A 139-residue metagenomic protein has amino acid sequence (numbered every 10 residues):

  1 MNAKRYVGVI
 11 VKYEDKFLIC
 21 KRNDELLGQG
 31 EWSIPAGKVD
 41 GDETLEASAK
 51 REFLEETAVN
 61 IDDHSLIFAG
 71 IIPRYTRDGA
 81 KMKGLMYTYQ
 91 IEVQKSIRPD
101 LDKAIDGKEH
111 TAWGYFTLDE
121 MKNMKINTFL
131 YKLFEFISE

Functional and structural regions predicted by a protein language model:
M1-L18, P35-K38, L85, Q90: Conserved N-terminal beta-strand and adjoining loop/helix that marks the start of the Nudix/MutT-like hydrolase domain
N2-K4, K12, L26-L27, K81-G84 (+1 more regions): A generic fold-level signal
I10, N23, D119: Anionic group-transfer/hydrolysis microenvironments
K16-E56: Conserved Nudix-box catalytic region and its N-terminal flanking loop in Nudix hydrolases and closely related
C20, A69-I71: Residue-level detector of high-confidence beta-strand sites
G28-S33, T111-A112, E135: A short, polar/proline- and glycine-enriched secondary-structure boundary/capping micro-motif
V39-H64, I72-F129: Unchanged
N127-E139: Charged phosphate-binding loop/patch that engages nucleotide di/tri-phosphates or the phosphate backbone of nucleic
